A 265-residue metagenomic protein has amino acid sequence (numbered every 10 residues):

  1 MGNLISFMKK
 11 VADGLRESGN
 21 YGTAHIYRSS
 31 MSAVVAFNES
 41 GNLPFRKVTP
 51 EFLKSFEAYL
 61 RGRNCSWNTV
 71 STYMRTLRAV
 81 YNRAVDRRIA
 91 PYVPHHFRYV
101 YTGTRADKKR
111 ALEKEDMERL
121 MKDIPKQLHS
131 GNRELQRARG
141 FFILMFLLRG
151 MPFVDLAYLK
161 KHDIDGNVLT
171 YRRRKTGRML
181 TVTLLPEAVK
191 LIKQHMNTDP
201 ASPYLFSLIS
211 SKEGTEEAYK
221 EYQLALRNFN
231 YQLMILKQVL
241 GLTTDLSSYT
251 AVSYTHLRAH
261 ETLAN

Functional and structural regions predicted by a protein language model:
G2-F7: Hydrophobic alpha-helical hairpins/lids featuring a short glycine-rich hinge
K9-G22, M31-K108, D123-L128: N-terminal core-binding DNA-recognition domain of tyrosine recombinases/integrases
N82-P91, M145-G166: Short, charged phosphate-coordinating catalytic segments
P94-F153: Basic, Lys/Arg- and aromatic-enriched nucleic-acid-binding interface segment
L128-N132, T170-T183, E216-A225, T243-T250: Short, contiguous acidic/charged loop-to-helix segments that flank catalytic cores in large enzymes
Y158-Q194: Conserved tyrosine-mediated DNA breakage-rejoining catalytic core shared by Y-recombinases
L185-T243: Active-site/catalytic core of tyrosine-dependent DNA strand-transfer enzymes
T255-A264: Conserved small/polar residues in nucleotide/adenosyl-binding loops
